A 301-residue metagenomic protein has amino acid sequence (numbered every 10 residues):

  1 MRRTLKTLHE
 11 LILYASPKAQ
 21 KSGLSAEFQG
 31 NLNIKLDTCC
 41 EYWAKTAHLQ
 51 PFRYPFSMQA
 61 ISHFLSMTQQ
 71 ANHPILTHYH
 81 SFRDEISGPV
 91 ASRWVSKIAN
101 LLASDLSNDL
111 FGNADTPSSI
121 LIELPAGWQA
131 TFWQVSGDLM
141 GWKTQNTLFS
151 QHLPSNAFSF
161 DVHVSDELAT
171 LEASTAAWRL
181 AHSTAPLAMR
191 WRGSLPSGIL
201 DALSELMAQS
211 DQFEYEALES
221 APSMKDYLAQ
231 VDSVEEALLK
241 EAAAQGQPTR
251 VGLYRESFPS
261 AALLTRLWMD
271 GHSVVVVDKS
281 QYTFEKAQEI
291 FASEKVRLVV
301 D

Functional and structural regions predicted by a protein language model:
K6-T7, K18-S22, N31: Polybasic, lysine-rich low-complexity intrinsically disordered segments
C39-C40: Cysteine-centered motifs
F56-I75, I199-Q212: A short N-terminal helical cap/helix-turn-helix that marks the beginning of AMP-binding/adenylate-forming
L76-G112, P154-N156, D211-Q245, G252-E256 (+1 more regions): Conserved AMP-binding/adenylate-forming core of the ANL superfamily
L101-K143, K240-Q281: Conserved AMP-binding/adenylate-forming
Q134, T144-E172, L187, S194 (+2 more regions): Conserved ATP-dependent adenylate/AMP-binding module captured primarily in the ANL superfamily
W178-L218, E294-V300: Preference for solvent-exposed, low-hydrophobicity sequence contexts
